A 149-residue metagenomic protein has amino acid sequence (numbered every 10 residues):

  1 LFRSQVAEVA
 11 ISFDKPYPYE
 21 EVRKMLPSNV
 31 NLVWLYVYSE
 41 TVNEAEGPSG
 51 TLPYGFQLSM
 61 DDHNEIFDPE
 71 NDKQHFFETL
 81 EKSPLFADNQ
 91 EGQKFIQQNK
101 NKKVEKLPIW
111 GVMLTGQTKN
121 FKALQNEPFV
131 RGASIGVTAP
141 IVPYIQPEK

Functional and structural regions predicted by a protein language model:
S4-E8, V30-L35, L107-G111, V130: Extracytoplasmic
I11-P18: Short, surface-exposed ligand-recognition loops at beta-strand->loop->(often short) alpha-helix junctions that present
P18-E20, Q117: General structural signal for secondary-structure boundaries
V22-V30, A123-V130: Short amphipathic alpha-helices in soluble, non-transmembrane regions that often serve as interface/regulatory elements
L26, Y36-N99: Charged, low-complexity helical/coil segments in non-catalytic cytosolic or luminal regions
W34-S39, V137-I141: Glycine-rich loops and low-complexity Gly/Arg-rich segments that provide flexible linkers or classic glycine-based
N89-K149: Extracytoplasmic/luminal low-complexity segments enriched in Pro/Gly and acidic/polar residues that act as flexible
